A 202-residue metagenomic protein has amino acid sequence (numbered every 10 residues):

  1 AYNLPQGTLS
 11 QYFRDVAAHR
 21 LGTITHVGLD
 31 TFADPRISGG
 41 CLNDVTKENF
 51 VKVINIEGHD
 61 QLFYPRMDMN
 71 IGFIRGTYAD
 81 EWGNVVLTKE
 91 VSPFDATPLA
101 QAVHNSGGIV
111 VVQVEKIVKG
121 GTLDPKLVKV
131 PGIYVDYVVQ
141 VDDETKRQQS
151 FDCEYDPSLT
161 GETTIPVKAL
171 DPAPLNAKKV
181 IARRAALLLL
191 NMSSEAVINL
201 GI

Functional and structural regions predicted by a protein language model:
A1-I202: Conserved alpha/beta enzyme-core scaffold
